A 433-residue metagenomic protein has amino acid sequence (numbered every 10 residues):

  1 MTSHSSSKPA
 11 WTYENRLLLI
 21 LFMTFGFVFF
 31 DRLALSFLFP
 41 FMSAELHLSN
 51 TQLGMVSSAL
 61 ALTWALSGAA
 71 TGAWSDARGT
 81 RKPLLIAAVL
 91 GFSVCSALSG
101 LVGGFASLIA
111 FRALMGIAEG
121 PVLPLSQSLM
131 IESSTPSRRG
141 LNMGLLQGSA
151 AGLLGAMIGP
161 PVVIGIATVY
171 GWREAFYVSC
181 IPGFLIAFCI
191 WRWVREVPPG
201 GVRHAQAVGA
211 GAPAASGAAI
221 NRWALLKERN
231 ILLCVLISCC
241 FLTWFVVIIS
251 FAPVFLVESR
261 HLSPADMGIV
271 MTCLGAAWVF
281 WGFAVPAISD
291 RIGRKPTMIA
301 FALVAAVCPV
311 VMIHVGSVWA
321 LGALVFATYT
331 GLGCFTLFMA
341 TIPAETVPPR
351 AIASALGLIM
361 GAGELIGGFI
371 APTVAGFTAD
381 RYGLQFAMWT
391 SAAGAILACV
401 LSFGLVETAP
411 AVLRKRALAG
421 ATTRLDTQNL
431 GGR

Functional and structural regions predicted by a protein language model:
S3-W11, P198-C234, A421-G432: Juxtamembrane intracellular "pre-TM" segments in multi-pass secondary transporters
L35-S36, R229-V279: Extracytoplasmic gate region of multi-pass secondary transporters
H47, G79, L101-S107, H261 (+2 more regions): Helix-breaking motifs and short loop linkers at transmembrane-helix boundaries and internal kinks in secondary membrane
S58-A73, T272-A284: Central cavity-lining transmembrane alpha-helices of secondary-active solute carriers, predominantly the Major
L66-G103, S289-K295: Conserved MFS/SLC helix-loop-helix module at the cytosolic interface between two early adjacent transmembrane helices
F111-G152: Cytoplasmic helix-loop-helix junction between adjacent transmembrane helices in 12-TM secondary transporters
L146, A150-E196: Helix-loop-helix hairpin linking two adjacent transmembrane segments in secondary transporters
R294-I342: C-terminal transmembrane helical hairpin of 12-TM major facilitator-type secondary transporters
